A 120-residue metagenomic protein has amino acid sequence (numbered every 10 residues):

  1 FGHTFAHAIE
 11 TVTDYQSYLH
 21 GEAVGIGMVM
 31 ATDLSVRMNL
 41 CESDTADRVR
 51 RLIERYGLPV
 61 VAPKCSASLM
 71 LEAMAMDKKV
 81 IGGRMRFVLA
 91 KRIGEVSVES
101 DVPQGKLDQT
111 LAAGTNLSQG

Functional and structural regions predicted by a protein language model:
F1-S68: Active-site segments that bind and position negatively charged phosphate/pyrophosphate groups
L40-G120: C-terminal charged capping/lid subdomain of soluble metabolic enzymes
